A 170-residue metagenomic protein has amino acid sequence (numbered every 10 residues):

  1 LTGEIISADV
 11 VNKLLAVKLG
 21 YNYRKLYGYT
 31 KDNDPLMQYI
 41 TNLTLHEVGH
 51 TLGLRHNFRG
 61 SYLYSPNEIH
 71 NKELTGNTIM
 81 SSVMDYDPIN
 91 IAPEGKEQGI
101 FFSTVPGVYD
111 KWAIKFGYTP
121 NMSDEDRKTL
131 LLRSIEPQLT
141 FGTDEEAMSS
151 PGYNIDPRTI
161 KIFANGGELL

Functional and structural regions predicted by a protein language model:
L1-T51, T78-I79, I89-A92: Metzincin-family zinc-dependent endopeptidase catalytic domain
S7, N12, H56, G60 (+1 more regions): Generic structural "secondary-structure junction" signal
P35, S61-L170: Conserved catalytic/binding loops enriched for acidic/polar residues
V48-Y64: Catalytic Zn2+-binding segment of zinc metalloproteases
